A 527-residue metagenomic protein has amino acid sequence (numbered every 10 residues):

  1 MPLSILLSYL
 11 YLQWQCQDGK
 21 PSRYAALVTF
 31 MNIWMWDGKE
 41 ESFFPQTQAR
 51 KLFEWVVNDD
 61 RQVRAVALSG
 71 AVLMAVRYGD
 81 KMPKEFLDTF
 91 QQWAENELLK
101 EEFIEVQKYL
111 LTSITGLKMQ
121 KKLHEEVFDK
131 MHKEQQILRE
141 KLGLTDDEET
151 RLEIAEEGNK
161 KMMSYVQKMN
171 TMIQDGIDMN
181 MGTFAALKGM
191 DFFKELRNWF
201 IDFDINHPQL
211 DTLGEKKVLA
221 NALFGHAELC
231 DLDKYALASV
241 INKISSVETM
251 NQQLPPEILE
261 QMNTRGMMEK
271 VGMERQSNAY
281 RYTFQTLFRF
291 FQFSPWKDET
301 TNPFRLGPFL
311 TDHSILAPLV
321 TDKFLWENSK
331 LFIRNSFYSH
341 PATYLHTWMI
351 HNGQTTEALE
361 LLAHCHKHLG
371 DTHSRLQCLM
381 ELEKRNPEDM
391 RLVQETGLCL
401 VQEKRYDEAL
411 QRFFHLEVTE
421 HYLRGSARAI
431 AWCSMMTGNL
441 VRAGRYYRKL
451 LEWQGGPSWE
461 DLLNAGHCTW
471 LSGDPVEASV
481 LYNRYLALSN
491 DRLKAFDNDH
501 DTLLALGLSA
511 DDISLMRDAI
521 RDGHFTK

Functional and structural regions predicted by a protein language model:
V66, K323, E357, Q377 (+4 more regions): Start-of-helix register in tetratricopeptide repeats
V72-L98, V418, W470-L493, R517-R521: TPR/TPR-like (Sel1-like) alpha-helical repeat modules
D204-L369, S374-Q377: Alpha-solenoid helical-repeat scaffolds
D491-K527: Terminal, low-structured helical/coil segments at or just beyond the last alpha-helical repeat
